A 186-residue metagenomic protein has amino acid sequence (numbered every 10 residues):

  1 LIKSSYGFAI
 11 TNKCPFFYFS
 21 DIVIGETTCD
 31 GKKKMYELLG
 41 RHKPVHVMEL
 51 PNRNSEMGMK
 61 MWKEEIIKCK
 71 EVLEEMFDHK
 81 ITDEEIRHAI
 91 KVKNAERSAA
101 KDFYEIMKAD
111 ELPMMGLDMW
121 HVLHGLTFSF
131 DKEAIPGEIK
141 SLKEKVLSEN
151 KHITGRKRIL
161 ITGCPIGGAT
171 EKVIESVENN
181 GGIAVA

Functional and structural regions predicted by a protein language model:
L1-D83: Trp/Phe/Arg-rich N-terminal binding region typifying the photolyase-homology
I67, E71-A186: A charged, amphipathic alpha-helical module
